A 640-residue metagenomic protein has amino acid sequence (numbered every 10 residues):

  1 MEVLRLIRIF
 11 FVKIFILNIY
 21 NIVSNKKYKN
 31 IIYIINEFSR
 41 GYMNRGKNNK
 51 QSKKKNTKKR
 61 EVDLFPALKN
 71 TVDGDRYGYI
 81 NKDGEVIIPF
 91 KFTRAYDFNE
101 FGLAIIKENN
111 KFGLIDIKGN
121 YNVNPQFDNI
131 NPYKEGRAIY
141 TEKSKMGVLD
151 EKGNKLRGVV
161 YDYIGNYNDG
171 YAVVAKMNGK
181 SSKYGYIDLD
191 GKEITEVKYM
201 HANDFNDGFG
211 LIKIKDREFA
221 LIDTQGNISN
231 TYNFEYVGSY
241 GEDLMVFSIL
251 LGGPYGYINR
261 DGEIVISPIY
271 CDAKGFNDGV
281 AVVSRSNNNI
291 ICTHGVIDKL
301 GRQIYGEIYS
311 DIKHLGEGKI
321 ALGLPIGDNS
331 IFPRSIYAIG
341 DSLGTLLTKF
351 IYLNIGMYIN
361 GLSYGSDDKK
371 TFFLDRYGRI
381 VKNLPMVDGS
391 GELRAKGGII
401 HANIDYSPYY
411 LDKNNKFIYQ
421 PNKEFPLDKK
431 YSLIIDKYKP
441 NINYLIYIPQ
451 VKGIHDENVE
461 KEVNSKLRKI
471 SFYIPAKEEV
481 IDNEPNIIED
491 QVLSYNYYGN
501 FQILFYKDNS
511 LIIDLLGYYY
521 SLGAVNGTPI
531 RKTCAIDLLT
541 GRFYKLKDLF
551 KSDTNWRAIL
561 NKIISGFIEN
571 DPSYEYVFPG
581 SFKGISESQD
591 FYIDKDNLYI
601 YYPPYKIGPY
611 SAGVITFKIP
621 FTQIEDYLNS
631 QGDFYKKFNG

Functional and structural regions predicted by a protein language model:
M1-L4, R8-F10: Positively charged N-terminal leader segments that act as targeting/secretion signals
F15, Y42-N44, A67-N70, G74-G78 (+11 more regions): Compositionally biased intrinsically disordered regions enriched in Thr/Gly
N44-I88: An edge-strand/N-cap motif at the start of beta-rich repeat modules
K54-N56, F92-E100, F127-K134, Y161-N168 (+6 more regions): Repeated scaffold domains used in trafficking and secretory/extracellular systems, primarily beta-propellers
K82-D83, I117-K118, E151-K152, L189-D190 (+7 more regions): Short loop/turn segments that connect beta-strands within beta-propeller blades
V86-F90, Y121-P125, K155-V159, E193-V197 (+5 more regions): A short beta-strand motif characteristic of beta-propeller blades
M146, R157, D162-K176, S181-I258 (+3 more regions): Solenoidal tandem-repeat scaffolds enriched in leucines and small polar residues
